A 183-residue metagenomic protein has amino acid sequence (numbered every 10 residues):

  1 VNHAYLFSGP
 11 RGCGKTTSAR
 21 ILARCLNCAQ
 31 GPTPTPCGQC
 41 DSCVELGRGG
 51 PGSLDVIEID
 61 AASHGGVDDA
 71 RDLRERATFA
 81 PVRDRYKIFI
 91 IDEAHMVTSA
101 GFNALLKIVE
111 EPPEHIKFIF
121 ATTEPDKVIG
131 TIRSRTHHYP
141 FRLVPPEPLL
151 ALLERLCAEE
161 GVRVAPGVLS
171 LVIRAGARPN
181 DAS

Functional and structural regions predicted by a protein language model:
V1-H138, P148, L156, P166: P-loop/Walker A NTP-binding region and its immediately flanking N-terminal helices in P-loop NTPase folds
A19, L153, V172: Aromatic/hydrophobic pocket-lining residues that form π-stacking "cages" and hydrophobic walls in ligand
P145-P146, R178: Nucleotide-binding/hydrolysis machinery
A158, G167-D181: A short helix-loop-helix "switch/interaction" segment in the helical subdomain of ASCE P-loop NTPases
